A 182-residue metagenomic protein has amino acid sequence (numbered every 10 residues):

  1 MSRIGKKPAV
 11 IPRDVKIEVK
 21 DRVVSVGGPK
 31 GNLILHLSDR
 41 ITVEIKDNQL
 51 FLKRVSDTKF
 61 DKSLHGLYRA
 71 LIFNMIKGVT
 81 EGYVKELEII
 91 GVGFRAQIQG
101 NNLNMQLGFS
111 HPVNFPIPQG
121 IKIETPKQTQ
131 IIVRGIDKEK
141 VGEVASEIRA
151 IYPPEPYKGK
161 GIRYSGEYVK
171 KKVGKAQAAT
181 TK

Functional and structural regions predicted by a protein language model:
S2-S146, A150-K182: N-terminal intrinsically disordered, cationic/polar leader segments that include organellar targeting peptides
